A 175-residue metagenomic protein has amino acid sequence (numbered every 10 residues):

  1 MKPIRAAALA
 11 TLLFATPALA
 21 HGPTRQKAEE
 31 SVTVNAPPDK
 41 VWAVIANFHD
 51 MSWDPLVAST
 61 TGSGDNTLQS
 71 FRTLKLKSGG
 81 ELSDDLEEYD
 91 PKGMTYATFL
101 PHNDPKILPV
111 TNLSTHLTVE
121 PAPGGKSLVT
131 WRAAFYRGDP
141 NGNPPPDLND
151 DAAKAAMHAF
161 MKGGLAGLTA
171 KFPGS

Functional and structural regions predicted by a protein language model:
M1-A8: Bacterial N-terminal signal peptides that target proteins for export
A15-P17: N-terminal signal peptide c-region/cleavage motif recognized by signal peptidases
L19-T67: Hydrophobic ligand-binding cavity/cleft-lining segments
V41-I45, R72, L86, V129-W131 (+1 more regions): Hydrophobic pocket/interface hotspot
A43-W53, K77-S78, P91, R137 (+1 more regions): Sec-exported extracytoplasmic/periplasmic mature domains
S52-W53, G80-L128, A134: Hydrophobic-ligand binding "helix-grip"
D65-T73, K92-T98: Short, hydrophobic/aromatic-rich segments at coil-to-beta transitions
L128, A134-S175: A conserved amphipathic terminal alpha-helix motif
